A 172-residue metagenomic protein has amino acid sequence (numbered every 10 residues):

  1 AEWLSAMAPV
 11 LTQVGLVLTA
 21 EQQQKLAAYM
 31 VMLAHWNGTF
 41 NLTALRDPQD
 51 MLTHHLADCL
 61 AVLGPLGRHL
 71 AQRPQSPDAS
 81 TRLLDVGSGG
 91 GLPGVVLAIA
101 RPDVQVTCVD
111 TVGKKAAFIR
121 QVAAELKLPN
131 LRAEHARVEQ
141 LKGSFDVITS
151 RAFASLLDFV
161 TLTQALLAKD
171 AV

Functional and structural regions predicted by a protein language model:
E2-D78, K114-P129: Class I SAM-dependent transferase core
L18, L42, L83-L84, L97 (+3 more regions): Generic leucine side-chain signal with a strong bias for well-ordered alpha-helical environments
A20-Q22, A44-Q49, H55-L56, V96 (+4 more regions): Solvent-exposed, flexible loop/coil residues
P77-G89: Conserved class I S-adenosyl-L-methionine
V86, G90-P93, V109: Long, charge-dense, low-complexity tracts
G90-D103: Conserved SAM-binding loop of SAM-dependent methyltransferases across substrates and taxa, primarily the Class I
R101-V172: S-adenosylmethionine
